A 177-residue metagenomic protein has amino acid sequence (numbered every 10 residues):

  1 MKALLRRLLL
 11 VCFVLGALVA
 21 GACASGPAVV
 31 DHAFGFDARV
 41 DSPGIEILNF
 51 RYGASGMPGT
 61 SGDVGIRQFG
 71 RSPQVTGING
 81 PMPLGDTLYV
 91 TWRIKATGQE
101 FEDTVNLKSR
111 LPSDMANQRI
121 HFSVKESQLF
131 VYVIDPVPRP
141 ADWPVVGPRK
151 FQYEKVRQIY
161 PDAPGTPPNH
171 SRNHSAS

Functional and structural regions predicted by a protein language model:
M1-C12: Bacterial N-terminal signal peptides that target proteins for export
V11-A20: Bacterial N-terminal signal peptides
V30-E46: Post-signal peptide N-terminal segment of mature Sec-exported envelope proteins
L48-T97: Tryptophan-paired
T87-T91, T104, H121: Beta-strand secondary-structure signal
E100-N106: Edge beta-strands of extracellular beta-sandwich domains
D114-S177: Compositionally biased low-complexity segments at domain edges in trafficked proteins and select soluble regulators
